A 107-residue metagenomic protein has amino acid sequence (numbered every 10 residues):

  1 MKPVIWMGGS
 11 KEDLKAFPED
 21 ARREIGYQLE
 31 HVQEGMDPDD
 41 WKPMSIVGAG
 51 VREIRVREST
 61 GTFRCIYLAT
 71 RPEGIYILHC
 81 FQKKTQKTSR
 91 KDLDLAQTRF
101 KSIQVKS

Functional and structural regions predicted by a protein language model:
M1-T62, R71-G74, Q82-S107: Basic, Lys/Arg-enriched alpha-helical interface segments
C65: Portal/gating segments that form or line small-molecule/metal binding sites
L68: Conserved Hanks-type protein kinase catalytic core
L78: Conserved catalytic cores of phosphodiester-cleaving nucleases, focusing on short active-site segments
